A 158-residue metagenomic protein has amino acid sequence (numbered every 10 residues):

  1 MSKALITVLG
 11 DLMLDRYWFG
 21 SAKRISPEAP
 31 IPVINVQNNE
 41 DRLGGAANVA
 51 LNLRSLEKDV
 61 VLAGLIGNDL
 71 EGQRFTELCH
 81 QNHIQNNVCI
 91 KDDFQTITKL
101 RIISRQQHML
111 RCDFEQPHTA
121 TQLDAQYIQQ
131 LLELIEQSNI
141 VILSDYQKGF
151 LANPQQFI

Functional and structural regions predicted by a protein language model:
M1-K23, N35-I158: Ribokinase/PfkB-type carbohydrate-kinase core domain
I25-E28: Flexible glycine/proline-rich, aromatic-decorated loop/lid segments
